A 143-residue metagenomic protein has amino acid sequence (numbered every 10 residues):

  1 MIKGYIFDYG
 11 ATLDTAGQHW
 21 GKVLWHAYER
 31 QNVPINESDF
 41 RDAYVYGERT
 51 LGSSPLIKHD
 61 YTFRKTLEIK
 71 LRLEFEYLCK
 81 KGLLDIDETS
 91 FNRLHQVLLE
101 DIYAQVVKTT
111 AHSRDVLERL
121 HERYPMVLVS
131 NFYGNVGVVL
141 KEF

Functional and structural regions predicted by a protein language model:
M1-I2, R123: A general structural motif
I2-A111, G134-V138: N-terminal helical cap/lid subdomain that shapes the substrate entry/recognition surface in HAD-like hydrolases
H112-R123: Catalytic-core regions built around general acid/base machinery
F143: Acidic, PIN/NYN-like endoribonuclease modules and their adjacent C-terminal/linker elements
